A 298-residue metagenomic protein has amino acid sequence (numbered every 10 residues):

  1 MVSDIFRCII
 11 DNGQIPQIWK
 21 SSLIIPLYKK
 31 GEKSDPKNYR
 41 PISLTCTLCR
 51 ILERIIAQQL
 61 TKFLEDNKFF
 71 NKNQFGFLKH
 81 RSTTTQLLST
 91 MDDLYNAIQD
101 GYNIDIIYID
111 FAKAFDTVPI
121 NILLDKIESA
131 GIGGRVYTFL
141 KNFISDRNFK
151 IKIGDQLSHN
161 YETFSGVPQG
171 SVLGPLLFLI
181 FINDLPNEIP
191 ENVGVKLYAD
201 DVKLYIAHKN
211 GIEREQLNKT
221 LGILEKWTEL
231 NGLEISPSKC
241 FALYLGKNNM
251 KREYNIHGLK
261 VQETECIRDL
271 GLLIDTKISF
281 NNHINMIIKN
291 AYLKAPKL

Functional and structural regions predicted by a protein language model:
M1-P168, A207: Conserved pre-catalytic core of RNA-dependent polymerases
S21-I24, R40, Q74, I104-A114 (+5 more regions): Catalytic palm active-site di-aspartate
I56-Q74, Q99, P175-Y205: Active-site palm subdomain of RNA-directed nucleic acid polymerases
T90, L177-F181, L217-T220, A291-K294: Hydrophobic alpha-helical membrane-association signature
D155, K219-G222, E234-I267: Short, conserved micro-motifs composed of acidic
H208-K219: Short helix/loop segment flanking the catalytic signature motif in cyclic-nucleotide metabolism enzymes
L259-L298: Basic, alpha-helical interaction scaffolds
